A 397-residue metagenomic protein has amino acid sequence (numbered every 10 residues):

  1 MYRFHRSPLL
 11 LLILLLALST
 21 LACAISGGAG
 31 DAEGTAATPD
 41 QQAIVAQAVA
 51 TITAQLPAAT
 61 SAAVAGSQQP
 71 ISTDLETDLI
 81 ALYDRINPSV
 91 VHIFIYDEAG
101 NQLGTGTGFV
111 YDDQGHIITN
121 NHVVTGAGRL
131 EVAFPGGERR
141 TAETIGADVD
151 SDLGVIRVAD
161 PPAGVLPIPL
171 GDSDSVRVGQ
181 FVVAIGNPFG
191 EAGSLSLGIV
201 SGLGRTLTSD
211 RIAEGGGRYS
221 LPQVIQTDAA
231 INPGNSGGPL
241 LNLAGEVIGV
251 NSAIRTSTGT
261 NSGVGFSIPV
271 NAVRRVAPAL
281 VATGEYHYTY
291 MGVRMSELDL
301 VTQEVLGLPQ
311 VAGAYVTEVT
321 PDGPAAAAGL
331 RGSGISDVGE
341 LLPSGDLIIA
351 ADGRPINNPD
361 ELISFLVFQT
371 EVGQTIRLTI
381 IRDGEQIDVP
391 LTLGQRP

Functional and structural regions predicted by a protein language model:
Y2-L10: Bacterial N-terminal signal peptides that target proteins for export
T20-A22: C-terminal motif of bacterial Sec signal peptides marking the signal peptidase cleavage site
G28-A312, E318-P321, E340, A351 (+5 more regions): Serine-dependent protease modules
T105-T107, A328-G334: Short, solvent-exposed beta-edge and connector elements
R139, Q386-D388: A structural signal for beta-strand boundary/capping segments at domain termini and interdomain linkers
G345: Conserved catalytic motifs of ABC-family nucleotide-binding domains
